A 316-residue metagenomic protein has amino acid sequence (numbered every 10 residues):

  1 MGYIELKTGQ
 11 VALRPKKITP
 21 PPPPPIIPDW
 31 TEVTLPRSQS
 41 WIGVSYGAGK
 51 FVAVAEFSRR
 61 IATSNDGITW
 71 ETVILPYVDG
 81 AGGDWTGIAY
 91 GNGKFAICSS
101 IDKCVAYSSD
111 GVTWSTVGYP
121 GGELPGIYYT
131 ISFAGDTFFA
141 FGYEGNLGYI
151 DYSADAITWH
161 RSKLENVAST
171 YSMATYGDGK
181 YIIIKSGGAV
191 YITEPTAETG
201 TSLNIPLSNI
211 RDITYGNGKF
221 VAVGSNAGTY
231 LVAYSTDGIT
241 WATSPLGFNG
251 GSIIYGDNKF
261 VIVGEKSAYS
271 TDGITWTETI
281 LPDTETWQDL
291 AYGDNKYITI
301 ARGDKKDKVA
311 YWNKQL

Functional and structural regions predicted by a protein language model:
M1-D29, W312-L316: Enriched but not universal
P23-L316: Residue-level hotspots at or immediately adjacent to binding/recognition sites across diverse folds
